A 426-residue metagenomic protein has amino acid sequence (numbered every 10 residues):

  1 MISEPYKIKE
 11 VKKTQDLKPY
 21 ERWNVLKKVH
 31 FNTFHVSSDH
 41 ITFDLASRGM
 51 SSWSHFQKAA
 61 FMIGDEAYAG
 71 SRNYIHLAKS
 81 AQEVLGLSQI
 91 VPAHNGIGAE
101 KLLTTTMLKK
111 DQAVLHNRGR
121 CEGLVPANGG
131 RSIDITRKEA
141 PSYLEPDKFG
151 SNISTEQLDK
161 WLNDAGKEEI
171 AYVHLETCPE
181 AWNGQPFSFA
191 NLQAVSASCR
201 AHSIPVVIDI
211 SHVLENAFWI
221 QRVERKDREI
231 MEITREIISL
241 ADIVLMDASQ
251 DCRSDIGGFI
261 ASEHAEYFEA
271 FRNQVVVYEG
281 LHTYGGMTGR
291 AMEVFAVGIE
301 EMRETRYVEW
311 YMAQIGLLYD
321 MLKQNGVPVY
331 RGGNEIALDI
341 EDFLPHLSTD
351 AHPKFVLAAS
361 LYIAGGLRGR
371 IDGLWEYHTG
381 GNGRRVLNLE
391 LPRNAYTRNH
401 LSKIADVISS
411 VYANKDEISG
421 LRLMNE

Functional and structural regions predicted by a protein language model:
I2-F31, S37-S52, A69, N73 (+2 more regions): Conserved PLP-enzyme active-site core in the AAT-like
A59-A67: Positively charged, low-complexity intrinsically disordered leader regions
G64, V91-A93, L245, N388-P392: Short glycine-rich or small-residue beta-strand-to-loop segments that form or flank ligand, phosphate, metal/Fe-S
K79, R235, A359: Active-site phosphate/pyrophosphate- and oxyanion-stabilizing loops and adjacent acidic/basic residues in soluble
A194, E376-E426: PLP-dependent enzyme catalytic core of the Aspartate aminotransferase-like
S249-Q250, I336, Y396: Conserved phosphate/anionic-ligand binding catalytic regions in large, soluble enzymes, centered on
G316, D320, F355-A359, I363 (+1 more regions): Feature representing long, continuous alpha-helical segments
P328-P392: Conserved PLP-binding catalytic core of the aspartate aminotransferase-like
